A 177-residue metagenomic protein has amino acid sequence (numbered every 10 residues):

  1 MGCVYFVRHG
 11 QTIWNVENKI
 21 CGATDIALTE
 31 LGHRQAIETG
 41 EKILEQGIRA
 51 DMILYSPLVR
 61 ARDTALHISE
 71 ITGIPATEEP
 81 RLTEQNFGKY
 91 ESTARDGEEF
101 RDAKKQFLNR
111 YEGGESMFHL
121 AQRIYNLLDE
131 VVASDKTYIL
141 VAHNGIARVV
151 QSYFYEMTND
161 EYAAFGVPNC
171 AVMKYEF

Functional and structural regions predicted by a protein language model:
M1, A50, D135-T137: A general structural motif
V7, Q11-I74, E115: Active-site-proximal alpha-helix that buttresses catalytic centers in soluble enzyme cores
Q11, V59, L82-T83, G145: Catalytic metal-binding/acid-base residues of hydrolase active sites
V16-K19, A65, G88-S92, Y153: Short aromatic-enriched loop/helix-cap "lid" or pocket-rim segments at secondary-structure transitions that line
Y55-S56, Q122, V141-A142: Short beta-strand scaffold positions
R62, E70, Y125-F177: Active-site-adjacent alpha-helix immediately C-terminal to a catalytic or transition-state-stabilizing loop
E70-Y125: Phosphate-handling substructures
